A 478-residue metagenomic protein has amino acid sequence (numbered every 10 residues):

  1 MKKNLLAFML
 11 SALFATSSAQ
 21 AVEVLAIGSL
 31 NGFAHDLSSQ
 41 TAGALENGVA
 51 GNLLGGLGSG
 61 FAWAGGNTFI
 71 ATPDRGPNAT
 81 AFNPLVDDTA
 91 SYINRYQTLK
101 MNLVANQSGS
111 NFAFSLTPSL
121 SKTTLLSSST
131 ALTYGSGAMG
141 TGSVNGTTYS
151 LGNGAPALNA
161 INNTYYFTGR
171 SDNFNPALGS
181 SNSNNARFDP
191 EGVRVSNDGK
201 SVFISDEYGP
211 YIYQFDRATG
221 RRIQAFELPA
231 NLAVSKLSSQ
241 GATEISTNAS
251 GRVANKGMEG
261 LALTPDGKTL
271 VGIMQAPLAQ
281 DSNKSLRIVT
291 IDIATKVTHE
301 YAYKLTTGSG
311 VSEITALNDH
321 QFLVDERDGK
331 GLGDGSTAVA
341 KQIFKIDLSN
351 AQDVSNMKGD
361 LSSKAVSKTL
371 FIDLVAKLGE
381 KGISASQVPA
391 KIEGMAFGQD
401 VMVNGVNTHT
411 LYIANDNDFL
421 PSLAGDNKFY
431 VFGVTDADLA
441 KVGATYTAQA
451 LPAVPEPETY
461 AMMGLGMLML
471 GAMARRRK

Functional and structural regions predicted by a protein language model:
M1-N4, E456, A474-K478: Positively charged n-region of N-terminal signal peptides that target proteins for export
K2-F8, T459-M462: Sec-dependent signal peptide recognition, specifically the positively charged N-region followed immediately by
A7-A15: Bacterial N-terminal signal peptides
F14-A15, A218, L468, K478: Hydrophobic alpha-helical membrane context
A21-P452: Sequence/structural signature of beta-propeller domains
P455-A474: A short, hydrophobic C-terminal helix/tail in secreted or cell-surface proteins
